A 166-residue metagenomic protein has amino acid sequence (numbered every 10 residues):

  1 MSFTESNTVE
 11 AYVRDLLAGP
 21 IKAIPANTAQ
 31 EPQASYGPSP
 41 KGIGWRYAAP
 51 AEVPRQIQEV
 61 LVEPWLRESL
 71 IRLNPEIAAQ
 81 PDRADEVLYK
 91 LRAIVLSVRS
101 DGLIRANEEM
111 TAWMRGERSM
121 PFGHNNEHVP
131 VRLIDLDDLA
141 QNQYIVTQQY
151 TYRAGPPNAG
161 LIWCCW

Functional and structural regions predicted by a protein language model:
M1-W166: An alpha-helical interface "stripe"
